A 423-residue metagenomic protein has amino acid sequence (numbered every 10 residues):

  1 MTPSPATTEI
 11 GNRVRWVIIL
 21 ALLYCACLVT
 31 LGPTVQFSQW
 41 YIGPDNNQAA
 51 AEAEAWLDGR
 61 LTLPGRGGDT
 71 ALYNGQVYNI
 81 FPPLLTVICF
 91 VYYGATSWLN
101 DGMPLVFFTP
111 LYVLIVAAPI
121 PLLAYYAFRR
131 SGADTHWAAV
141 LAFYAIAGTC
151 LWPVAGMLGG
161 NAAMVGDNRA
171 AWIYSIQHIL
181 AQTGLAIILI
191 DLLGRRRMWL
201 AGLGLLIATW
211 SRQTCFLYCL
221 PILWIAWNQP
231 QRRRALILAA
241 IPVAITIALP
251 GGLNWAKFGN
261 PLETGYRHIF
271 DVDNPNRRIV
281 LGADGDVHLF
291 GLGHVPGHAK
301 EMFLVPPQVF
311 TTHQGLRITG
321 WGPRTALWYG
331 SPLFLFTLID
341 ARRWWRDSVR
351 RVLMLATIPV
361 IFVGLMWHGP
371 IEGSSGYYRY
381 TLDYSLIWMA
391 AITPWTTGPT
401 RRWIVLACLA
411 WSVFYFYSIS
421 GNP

Functional and structural regions predicted by a protein language model:
M1-P423: Membrane-proximal envelope and lipid/glycan-remodeling enzymes
